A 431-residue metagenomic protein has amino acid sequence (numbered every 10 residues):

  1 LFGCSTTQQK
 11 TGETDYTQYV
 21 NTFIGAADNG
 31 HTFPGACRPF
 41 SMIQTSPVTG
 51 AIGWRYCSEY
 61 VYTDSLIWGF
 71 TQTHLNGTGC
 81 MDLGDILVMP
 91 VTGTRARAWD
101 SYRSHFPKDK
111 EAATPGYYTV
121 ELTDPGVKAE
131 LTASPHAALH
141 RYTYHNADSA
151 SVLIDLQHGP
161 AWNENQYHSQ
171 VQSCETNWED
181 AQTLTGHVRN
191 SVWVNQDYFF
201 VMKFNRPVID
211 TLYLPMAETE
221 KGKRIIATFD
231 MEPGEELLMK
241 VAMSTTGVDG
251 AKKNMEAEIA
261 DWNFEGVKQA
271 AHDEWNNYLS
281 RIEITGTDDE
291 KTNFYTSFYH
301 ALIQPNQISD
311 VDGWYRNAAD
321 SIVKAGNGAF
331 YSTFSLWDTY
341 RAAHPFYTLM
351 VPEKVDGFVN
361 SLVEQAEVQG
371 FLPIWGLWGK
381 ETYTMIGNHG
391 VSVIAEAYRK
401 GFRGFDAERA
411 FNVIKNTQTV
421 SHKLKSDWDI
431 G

Functional and structural regions predicted by a protein language model:
F2-G3: C-terminal motif of bacterial Sec signal peptides marking the signal peptidase cleavage site
Q9-S392, Y398-G431: Accessory carbohydrate-recognition regions in carbohydrate-active enzymes
